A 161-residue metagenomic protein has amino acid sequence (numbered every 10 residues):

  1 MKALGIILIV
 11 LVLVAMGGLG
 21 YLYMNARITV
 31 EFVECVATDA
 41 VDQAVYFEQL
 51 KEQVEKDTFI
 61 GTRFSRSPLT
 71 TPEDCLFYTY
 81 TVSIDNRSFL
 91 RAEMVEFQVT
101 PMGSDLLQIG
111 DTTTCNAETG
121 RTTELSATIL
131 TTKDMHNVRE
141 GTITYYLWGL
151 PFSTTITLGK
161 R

Functional and structural regions predicted by a protein language model:
K2-R161: Non-catalytic macromolecular-recognition regions in eukaryotic signaling proteins
